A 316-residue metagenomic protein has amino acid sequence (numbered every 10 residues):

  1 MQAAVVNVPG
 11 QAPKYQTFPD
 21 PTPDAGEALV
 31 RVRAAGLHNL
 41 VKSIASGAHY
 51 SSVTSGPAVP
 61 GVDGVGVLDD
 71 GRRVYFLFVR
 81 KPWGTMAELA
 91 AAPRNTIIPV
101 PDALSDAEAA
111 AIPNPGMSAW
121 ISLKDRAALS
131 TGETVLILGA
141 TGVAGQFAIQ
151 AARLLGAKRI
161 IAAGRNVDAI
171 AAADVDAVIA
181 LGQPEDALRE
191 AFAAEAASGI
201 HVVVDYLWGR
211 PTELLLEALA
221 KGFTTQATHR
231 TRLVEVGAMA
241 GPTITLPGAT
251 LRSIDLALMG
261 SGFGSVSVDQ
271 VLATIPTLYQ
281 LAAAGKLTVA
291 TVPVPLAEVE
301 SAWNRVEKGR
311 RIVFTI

Functional and structural regions predicted by a protein language model:
P19-L37, A48-G84, T96: Glycine-rich beta-strand-centered segment in the early N-terminal region that forms part of a ligand/cofactor-binding
V62-D63, V74-G139: NAD(P)H dinucleotide-binding glycine-rich loop of Rossmann-like/cofactor-binding domains, especially the beta1-alpha1
Y75, V203-V204: N-terminal Rossmann-like NAD(P) cofactor-binding module of classical short-chain dehydrogenase/reductase
T85-M86, G164-A173, T243-G248: Short, glycine/polar-rich helix-capping loops at beta-to-alpha or helix-loop-helix junctions that flank or form
I112-E185: Mid-domain Rossmann-like dinucleotide-binding core that forms the NAD(H)/NADP(H) cofactor-binding site
E185-S198: Short amphipathic alpha-helix with an adjacent loop that forms part of the alpha/beta core around
R210-Q280, A284: Glycine-rich phosphate-binding loop and adjacent beta-alpha segment of Rossmann(oid) nucleotide-cofactor-binding
D269-I316: C-terminal hydrophobic helical "lid"/dimerization subdomain of Rossmann-like NAD(P)H-dependent oxidoreductases
